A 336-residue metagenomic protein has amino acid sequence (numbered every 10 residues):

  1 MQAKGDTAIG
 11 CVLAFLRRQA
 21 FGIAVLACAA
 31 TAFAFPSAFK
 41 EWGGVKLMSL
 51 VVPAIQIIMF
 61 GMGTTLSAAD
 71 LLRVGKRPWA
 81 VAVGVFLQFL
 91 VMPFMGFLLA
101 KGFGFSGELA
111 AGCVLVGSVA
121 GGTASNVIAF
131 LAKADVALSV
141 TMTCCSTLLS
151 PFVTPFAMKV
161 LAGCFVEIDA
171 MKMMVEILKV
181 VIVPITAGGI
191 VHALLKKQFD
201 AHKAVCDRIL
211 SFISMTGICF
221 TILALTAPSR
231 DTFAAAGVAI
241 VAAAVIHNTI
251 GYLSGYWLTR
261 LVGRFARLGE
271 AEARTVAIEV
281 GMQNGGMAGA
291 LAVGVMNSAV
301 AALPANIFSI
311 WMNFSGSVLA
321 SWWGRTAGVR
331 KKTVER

Functional and structural regions predicted by a protein language model:
Q2-K101, K159, G163-R267, A327-R336: Structural signature of multi-pass alpha-helical membrane transport proteins
F60-G61, T123-F130, V153-P155, I250-Y256 (+2 more regions): Juxtamembrane membrane-interface segments at transmembrane alpha-helix termini
R73-V74, A124-D135, R260-G263, A290-N297 (+1 more regions): Helix-loop junctions at the membrane interface of multi-pass solute transporters
P78-V85, F105-S118, A134-C144, K172 (+4 more regions): The feature identifies polytopic integral membrane transport proteins across all domains of life
L87-M95, S118-A124, S139-K159, L178-P184 (+2 more regions): Membrane-embedded alpha-helical segments of transport systems, primarily multispan ion/solute transporters
G96-K133, L261: Hydrophobic transmembrane alpha-helices that form the pore/transport pathway of multi-pass ion and small-solute
I246, T259, A277-E279, A292 (+1 more regions): Generic hydrophobic alpha-helical scaffold/packing signal
V293-R336: C-terminal-most transmembrane helix of multi-pass membrane proteins
